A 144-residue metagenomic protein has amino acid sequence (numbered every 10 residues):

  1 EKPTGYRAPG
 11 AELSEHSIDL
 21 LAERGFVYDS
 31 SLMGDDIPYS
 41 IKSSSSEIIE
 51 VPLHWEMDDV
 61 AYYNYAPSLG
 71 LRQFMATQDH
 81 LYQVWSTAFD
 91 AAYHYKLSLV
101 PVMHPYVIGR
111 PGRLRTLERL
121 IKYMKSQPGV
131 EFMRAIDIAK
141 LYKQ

Functional and structural regions predicted by a protein language model:
E1-Y95: Active-site-adjacent pocket scaffolds in enzyme catalytic domains
Y28, D79-Q144: C-terminal domain-boundary segment and adjacent tail
